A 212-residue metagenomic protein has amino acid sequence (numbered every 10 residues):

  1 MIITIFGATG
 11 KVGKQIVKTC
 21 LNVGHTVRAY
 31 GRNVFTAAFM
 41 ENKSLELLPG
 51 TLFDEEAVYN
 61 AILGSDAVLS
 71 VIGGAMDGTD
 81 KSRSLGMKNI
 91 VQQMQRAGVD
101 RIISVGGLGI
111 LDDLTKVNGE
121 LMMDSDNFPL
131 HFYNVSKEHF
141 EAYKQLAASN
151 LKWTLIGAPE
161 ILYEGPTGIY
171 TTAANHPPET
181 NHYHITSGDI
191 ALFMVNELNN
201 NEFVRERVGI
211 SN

Functional and structural regions predicted by a protein language model:
I3-V23: N-terminal Rossmann NAD(P)H-binding glycine-rich loop of SDR-like oxidoreductase domains
Y30-F35, T51-L52: N-terminal Rossmann-fold cofactor-binding loop
E46-S65: Conserved Rossmann-fold cofactor-binding substructure of NAD(P)-dependent oxidoreductases
A75-I103, E141: NAD(P)-cofactor binding segment of oxidoreductase domains
M87, E138, I156, H182-V195 (+1 more regions): Substrate-positioning beta->alpha
L108-L114, I161-E164: Conserved catalytic-site region of short-chain dehydrogenase/reductase
D112, G165-Y170, E197-E206: Glycine/proline-rich active-site loop of Rossmann-fold NAD(P)-dependent oxidoreductases
Y143-E164: Conserved beta-loop-beta element that borders a ligand/cofactor-binding pocket
